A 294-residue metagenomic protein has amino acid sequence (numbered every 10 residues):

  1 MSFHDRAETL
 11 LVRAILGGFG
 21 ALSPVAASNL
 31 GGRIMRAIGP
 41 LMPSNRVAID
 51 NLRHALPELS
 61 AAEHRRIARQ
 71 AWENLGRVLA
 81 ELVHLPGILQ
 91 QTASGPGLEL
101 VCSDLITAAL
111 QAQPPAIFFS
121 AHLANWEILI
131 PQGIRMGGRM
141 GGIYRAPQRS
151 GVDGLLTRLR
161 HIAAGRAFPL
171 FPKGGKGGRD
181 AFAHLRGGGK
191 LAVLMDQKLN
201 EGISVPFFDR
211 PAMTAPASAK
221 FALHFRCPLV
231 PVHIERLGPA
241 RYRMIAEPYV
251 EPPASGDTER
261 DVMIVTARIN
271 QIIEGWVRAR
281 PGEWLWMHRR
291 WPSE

Functional and structural regions predicted by a protein language model:
M1-S120, T157-L159: Membrane-anchoring hydrophobic helices of lipid-metabolizing enzymes
F3-H4, E58, R65-R69, A108-Q111 (+3 more regions): Non-catalytic C-terminal accessory region of glycerolipid acyltransferases and related lyso-lipid remodeling enzymes
A14, V47, D104, I128 (+4 more regions): Short Gly/charged-rich anion-binding patches and loops
R46, S103-D104, L123, A146 (+2 more regions): Alpha-helix N-cap/helix-start capping motif
T92-L98, R166-K173, F207-D209, S255: Short, flexible loop segments at the rims of nucleotide/cofactor-binding pockets, characterized by
P96-E99, L123, R149, F171-G175 (+2 more regions): A conditional alpha-helix N-cap/helix-loop micro-motif detector
V101-S103, I143-R145, F171-G175, E247-Y249 (+1 more regions): Conserved beta-strand termini and adjacent loop/short-helix elements that scaffold enzyme active sites in alpha/beta
A112-G174, N200-V205, R236: Catalytic core of membrane glycerolipid acyltransferases/transacylases, capturing the structured, soluble-facing
